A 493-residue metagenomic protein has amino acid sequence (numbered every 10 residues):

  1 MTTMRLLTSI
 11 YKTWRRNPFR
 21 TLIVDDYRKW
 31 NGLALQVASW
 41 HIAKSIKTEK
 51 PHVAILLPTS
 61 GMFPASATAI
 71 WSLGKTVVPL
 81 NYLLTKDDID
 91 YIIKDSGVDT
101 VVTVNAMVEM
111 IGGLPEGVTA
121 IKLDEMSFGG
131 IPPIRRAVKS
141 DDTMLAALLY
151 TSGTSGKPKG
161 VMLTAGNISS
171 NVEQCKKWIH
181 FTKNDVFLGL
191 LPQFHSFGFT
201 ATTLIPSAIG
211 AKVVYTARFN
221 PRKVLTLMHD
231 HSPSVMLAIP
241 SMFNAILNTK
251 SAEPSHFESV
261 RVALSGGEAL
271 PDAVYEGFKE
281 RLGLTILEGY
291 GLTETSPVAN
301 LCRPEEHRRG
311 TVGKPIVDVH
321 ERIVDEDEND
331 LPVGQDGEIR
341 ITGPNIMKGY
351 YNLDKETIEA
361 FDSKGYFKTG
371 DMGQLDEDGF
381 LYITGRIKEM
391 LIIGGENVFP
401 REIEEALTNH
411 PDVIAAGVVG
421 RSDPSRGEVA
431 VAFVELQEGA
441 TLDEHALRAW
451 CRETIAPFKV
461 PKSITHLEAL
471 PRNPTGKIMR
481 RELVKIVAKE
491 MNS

Functional and structural regions predicted by a protein language model:
F19-T48, A54, P58-S60, P64 (+4 more regions): Conserved AMP-binding/adenylate-forming core of the ANL superfamily
N31-A34, A146-E173: Conserved AMP-binding A3 loop
V101, G343, K348-G349, M372-K459 (+3 more regions): AMP-binding/adenylate-forming catalytic core of the ANL superfamily
P133-Y150, K157, H180-V186: Conserved pre-ATP/AMP-binding loop-to-beta segment of ANL
S169-V186, F194-V235, A245, T249-K250: Conserved AMP-binding/adenylation subdomain of ANL enzymes
P233-A238, L247-R308, H320: Gly/Ser/Thr-rich phosphate-binding loop
K314-D318, N329-A360, E396-V398: Conserved ATP/PPi-binding loop(s) of AMP-dependent carboxylate-activating enzymes
R322-R340, E359, E377-D378, A440-E444 (+1 more regions): Conserved beta-loop-beta connector loops within the AMP-binding
